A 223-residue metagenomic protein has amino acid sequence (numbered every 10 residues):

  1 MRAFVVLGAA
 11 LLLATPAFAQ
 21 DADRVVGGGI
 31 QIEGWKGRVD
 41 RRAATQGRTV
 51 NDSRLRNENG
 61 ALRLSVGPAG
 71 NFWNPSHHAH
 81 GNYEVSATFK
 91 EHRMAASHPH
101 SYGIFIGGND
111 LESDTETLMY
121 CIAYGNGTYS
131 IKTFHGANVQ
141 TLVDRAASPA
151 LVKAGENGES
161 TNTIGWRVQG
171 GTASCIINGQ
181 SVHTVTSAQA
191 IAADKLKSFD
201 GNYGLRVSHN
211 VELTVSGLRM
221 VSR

Functional and structural regions predicted by a protein language model:
V6-A14: Bacterial N-terminal signal peptides
T15-A19: Sec/Tat signal peptide C-region and signal peptidase I cleavage site
Q20-A96, T172: Low-complexity, Ser/Thr/Pro/Gly-rich disordered linker/stalk regions
V66-N138: Secretory/extracellular carbohydrate-interaction modules and structurally similar beta-sandwich "look-alikes"
A87, E156-A190: Carbohydrate-binding surfaces in secreted/extracellular proteins
A87, S216-M220: Extracellular beta-strand elements of beta-rich domains used for carbohydrate recognition/degradation or cell-matrix
A137-T163: Short, aromatic/His-centered strand-loop micro-motif at the edge of beta-sheets
V185-S216: Flexible glycan-contacting loops in extracellular carbohydrate-active proteins
